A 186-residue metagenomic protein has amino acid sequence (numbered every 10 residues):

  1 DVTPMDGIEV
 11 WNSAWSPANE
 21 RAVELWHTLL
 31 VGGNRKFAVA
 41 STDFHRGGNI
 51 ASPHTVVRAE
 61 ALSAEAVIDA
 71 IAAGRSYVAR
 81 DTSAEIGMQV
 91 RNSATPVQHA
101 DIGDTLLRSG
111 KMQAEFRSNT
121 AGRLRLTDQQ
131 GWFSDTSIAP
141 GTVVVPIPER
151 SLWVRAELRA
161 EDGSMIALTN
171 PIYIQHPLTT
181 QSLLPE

Functional and structural regions predicted by a protein language model:
D1-E186: Charged catalytic cores and adjacent phosphate/nucleic-acid-binding surfaces used for phosphate/nucleic-acid chemistry
